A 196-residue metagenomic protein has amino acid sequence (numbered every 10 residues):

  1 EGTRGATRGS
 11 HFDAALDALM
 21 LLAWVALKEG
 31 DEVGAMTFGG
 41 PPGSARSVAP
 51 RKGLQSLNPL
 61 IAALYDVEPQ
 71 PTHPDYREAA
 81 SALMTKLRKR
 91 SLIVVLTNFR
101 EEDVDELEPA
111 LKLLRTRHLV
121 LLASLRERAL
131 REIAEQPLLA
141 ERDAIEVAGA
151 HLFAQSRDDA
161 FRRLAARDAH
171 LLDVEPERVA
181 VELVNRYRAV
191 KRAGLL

Functional and structural regions predicted by a protein language model:
E1-L196: Exposed, interaction-prone extracellular/peripheral surfaces
